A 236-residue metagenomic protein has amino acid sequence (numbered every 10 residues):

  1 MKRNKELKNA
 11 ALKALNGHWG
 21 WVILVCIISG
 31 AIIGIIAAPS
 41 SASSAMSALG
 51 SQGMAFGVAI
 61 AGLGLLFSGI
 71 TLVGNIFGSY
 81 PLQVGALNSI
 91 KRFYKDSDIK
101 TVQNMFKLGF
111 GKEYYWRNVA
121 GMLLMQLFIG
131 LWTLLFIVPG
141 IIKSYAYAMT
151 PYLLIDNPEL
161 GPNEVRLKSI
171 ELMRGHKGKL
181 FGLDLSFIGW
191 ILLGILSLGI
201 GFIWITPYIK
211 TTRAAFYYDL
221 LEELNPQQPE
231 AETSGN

Functional and structural regions predicted by a protein language model:
M1-N16, A48-A59, I76-L123, Y147-K177 (+1 more regions): Membrane-interface segments at transmembrane-helix boundaries
W21-S47, G62-Q83, R117-S144, K179-K210: Hydrophobic alpha-helical transmembrane segments in multi-pass membrane proteins
